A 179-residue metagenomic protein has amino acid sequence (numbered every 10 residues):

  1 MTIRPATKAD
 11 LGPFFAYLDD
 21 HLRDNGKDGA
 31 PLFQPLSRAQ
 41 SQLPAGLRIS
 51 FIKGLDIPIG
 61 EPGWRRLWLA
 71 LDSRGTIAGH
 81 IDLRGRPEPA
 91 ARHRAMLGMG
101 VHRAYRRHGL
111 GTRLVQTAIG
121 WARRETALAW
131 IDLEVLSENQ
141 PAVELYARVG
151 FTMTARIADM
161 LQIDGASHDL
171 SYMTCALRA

Functional and structural regions predicted by a protein language model:
A6, M99-V101, V135: Hydrophobic adenine-recognition pocket in adenosine-nucleotide-binding enzymes
A16-D28, Q34-A104, A176-R178: Acetyl-CoA-dependent GNAT
A70, A90-A95, L114, P141-M153 (+1 more regions): Conserved N-terminal glycine/acidic-rich loop preference
V101, R107-W121, V143-R148: Conserved acetyl-CoA-binding loop-helix of GNAT-fold acetyltransferases
V115, A122-E134: Conserved GNAT acetyl-CoA-binding A-motif
W130-V135, A147-S167: Conserved catalytic-core motifs of GNAT/GCN5-like acyltransferases
A166-A179: Terminal substrate-recognition subdomain of acyl/acetyltransferases
